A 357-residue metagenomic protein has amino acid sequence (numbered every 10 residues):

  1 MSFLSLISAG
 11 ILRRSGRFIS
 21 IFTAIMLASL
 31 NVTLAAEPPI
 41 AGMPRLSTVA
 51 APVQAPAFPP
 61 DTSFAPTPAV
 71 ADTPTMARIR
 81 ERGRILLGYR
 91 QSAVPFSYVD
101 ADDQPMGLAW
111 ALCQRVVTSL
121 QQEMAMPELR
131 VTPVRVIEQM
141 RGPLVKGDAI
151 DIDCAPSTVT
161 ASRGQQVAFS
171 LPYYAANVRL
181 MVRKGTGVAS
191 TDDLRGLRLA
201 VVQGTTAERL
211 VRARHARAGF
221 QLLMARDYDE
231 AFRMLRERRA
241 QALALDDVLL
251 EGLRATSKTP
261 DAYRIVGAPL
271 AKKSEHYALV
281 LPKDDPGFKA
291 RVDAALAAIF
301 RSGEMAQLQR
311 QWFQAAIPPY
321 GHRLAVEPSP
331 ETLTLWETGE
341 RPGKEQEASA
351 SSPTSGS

Functional and structural regions predicted by a protein language model:
S20-L30: Bacterial N-terminal signal peptides
P39-V70, G107, Q114-T118, D192 (+3 more regions): Extended ligand-binding regions for polar small-molecule ligands
G42-R45, Q91, Y173-G185, D247-V248 (+3 more regions): Periplasmic-binding protein-like
R45-D153, Q165: Extracytoplasmic small-molecule ligand-binding "clamshell" domains of the periplasmic binding protein/Venus flytrap
A50, Q54-V70, R209-L223, A262-I265 (+1 more regions): Ligand-binding clefts/hinges and TM-proximal coupling segments of bilobed small-molecule sensing domains
Q91-P95, P105-Q122, S157-T160, A176-E230 (+1 more regions): Bilobed "Venus flytrap"/periplasmic-binding protein-like clamshell domains and structurally analogous long
Q114, T118, A125-D193, L270 (+2 more regions): Acidic, polar ligand-binding/catalytic clefts
M140, C154-Q166, L210-H215, M234-E237 (+2 more regions): A ligand-binding cleft/hinge motif common to bilobed small-molecule-binding domains
